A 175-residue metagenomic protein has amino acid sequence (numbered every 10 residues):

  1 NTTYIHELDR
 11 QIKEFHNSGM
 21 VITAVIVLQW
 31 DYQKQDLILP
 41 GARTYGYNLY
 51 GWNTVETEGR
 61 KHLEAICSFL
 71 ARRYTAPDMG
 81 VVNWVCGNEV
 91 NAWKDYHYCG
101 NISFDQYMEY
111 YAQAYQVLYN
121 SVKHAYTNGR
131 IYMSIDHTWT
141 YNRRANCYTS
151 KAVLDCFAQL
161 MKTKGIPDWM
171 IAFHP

Functional and structural regions predicted by a protein language model:
N1-T75, M79-C86, V90-I102, D136-T138: N-terminal substrate-binding region of glycoside hydrolase catalytic domains
G80-V82, Q106-P175: Noncatalytic carbohydrate-binding groove/subsite architecture in carbohydrate-active enzymes
